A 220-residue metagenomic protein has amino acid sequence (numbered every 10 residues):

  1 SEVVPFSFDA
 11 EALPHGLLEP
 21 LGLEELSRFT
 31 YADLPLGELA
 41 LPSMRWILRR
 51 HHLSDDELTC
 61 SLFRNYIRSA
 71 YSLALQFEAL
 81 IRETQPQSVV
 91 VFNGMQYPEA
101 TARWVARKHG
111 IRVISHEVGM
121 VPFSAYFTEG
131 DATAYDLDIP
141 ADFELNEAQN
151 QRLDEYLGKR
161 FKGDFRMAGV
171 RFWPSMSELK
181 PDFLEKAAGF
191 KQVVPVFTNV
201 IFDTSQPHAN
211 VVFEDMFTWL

Functional and structural regions predicted by a protein language model:
S1, R103, D215-W219: Histidine-anchored nucleotide/phosphate-binding helix
S1-Y71, V118-S175: Conserved N-terminal ligand/cofactor-binding loop architecture of enzyme catalytic domains
S54-T59, P86, Q192-F197: Glycine-rich, often proline-containing surface loops adjacent to acidic residues and nearby aromatics that form
F63-I67, S88-Q96, A209-F217: Short, charged/polar micro-motifs that form catalytic or ligand-binding hotspots
I67-E83, A188-G189, L220: Donor nucleotide-activated moiety binding/catalytic core segment of transferases that use nucleotide-activated donors
L73-E129: Conserved nucleotide-sugar donor-interacting segment of glycosyltransferase catalytic cores, predominantly GT-B
F165-L220: Conserved catalytic-core segment of nucleotide-activated headgroup transferases in glycan assembly
